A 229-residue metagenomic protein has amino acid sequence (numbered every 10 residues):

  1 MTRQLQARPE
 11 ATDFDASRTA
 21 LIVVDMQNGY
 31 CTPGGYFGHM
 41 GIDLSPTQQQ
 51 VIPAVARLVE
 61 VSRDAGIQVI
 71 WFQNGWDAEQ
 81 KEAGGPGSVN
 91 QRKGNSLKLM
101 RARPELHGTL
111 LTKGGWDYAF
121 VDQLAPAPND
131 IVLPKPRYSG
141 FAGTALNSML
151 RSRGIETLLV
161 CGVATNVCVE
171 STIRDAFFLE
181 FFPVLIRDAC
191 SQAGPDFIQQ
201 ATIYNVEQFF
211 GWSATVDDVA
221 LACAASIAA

Functional and structural regions predicted by a protein language model:
M1-I22, G29-Y30, Q48, R57-A65 (+2 more regions): Active-site-adjacent betaalpha module
V24-Q27, Q73-N74: Short loop/turn segments at strand-loop or loop-helix junctions that form parts of catalytic or ligand-binding pockets
C31-Q48: Acidic/histidine-rich helix-loop elements that form or flank divalent-metal/phosphate-binding sites at the catalytic
I52: Glycine-rich loop(s) and the adjacent beta-strand/alpha-helix scaffold that form part
I67-N74, I186: Short beta-strand segments at enzyme active-site cores
N74-G75, P136: Beta-hairpin (beta-strand-turn-beta-strand) motif
D77-K81: Short catalytic/ligand-binding loop motif for oxyanion handling, primarily in non-cytosolic enzymes, centered on
